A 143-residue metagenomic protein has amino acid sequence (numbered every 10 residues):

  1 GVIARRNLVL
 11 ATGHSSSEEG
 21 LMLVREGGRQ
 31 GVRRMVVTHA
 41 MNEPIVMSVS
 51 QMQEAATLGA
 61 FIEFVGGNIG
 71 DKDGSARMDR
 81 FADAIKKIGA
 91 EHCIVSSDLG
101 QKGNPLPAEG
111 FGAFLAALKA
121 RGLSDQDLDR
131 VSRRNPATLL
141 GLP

Functional and structural regions predicted by a protein language model:
G1, V24-R29, Q51-G59, A82-A90: Acidic (Asp/Glu)-rich catalytic clusters
G1-V49: Divalent metal-binding pocket/active-site signature
L10-T12, M35-T38, I62-F64, C93-S97: Hydrophobic faces of well-ordered beta-strands that scaffold small-molecule active sites in alpha/beta enzyme cores
S15, A40-E43, V65-I69, D98-K102: Active-site beta-loop-alpha junctions enriched in small/polar residues
S48-Q53, G74-A82, E109-A113: Charged helix-capping and loop-helix junction motifs
T57-A76, C93, S124: Aromatic-anchored helix/helix-loop segment that forms the rim or "lid" of small-molecule/cofactor binding pockets
A90-P107: Short acidic/histidine-rich active-site segments
G110-P143: Mid-to-C-terminal alpha-helical segments outside catalytic/metal-binding sites
